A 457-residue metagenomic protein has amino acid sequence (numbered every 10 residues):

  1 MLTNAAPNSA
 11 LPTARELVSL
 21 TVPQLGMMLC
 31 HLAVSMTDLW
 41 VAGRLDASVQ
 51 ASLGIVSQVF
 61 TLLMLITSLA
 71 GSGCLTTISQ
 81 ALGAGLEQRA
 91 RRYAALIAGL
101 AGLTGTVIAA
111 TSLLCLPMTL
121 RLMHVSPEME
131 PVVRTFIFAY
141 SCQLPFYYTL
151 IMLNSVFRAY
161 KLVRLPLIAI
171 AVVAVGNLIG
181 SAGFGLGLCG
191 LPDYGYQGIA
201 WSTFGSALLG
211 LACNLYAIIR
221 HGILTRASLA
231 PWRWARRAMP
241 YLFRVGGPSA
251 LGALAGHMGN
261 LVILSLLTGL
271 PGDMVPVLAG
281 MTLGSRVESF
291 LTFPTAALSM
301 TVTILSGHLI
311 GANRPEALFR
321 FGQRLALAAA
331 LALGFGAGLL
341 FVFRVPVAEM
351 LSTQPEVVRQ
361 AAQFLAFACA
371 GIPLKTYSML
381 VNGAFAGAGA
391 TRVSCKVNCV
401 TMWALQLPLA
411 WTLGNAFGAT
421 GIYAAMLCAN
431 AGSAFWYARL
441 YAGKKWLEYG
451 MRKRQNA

Functional and structural regions predicted by a protein language model:
M1-P23, I78-P145, G176-I179, G183-G247 (+2 more regions): Short alpha-helical transmembrane segments in multi-pass integral membrane proteins
S9-W40, R44-L45, T61-G73, T77 (+4 more regions): N-terminal transmembrane alpha-helices
V18, A33-V34, A70, T111-C115 (+13 more regions): Residue-level signal for transmembrane alpha-helical positions in Major Facilitator Superfamily
S19-D38, A139, V173, S206-G210 (+3 more regions): Transmembrane helical elements of multi-pass membrane transporters/channels
L29, A33-A51, L120-P127, G183-Y194 (+5 more regions): Helix-terminus/linker motif at the lipid-water interface of multi-pass membrane proteins
V41-T61, E128-T135, Y196-Q197, A238-V245 (+5 more regions): Interfacial/gating helices of multi-pass transporter permease domains
Q50-A110, Y147-K161, L165, L278-V342 (+1 more regions): Small-residue-rich hydrophobic transmembrane alpha-helices
G71, Y140-A159, P166-N177, I199-N214 (+5 more regions): Short runs within selected transmembrane alpha-helices of multi-pass transporters and secretion channels
